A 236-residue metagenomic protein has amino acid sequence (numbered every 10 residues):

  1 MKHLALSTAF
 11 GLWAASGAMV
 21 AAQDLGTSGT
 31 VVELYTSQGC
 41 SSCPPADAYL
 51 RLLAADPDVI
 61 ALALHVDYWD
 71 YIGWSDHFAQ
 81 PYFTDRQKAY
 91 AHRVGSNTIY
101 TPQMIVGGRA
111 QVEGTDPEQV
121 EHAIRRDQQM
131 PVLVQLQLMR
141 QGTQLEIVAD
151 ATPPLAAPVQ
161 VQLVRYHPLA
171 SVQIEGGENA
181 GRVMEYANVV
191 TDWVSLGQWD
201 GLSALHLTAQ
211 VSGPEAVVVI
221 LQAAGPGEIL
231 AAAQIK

Functional and structural regions predicted by a protein language model:
A5-G17: Bacterial N-terminal signal peptides
V20-T98: Active-site-proximal cofactor/substrate-binding loop regions of enzyme domains
H77-N97, Q111-K236: Short, conserved sequence motifs used for protein processing/export or organelle targeting and for catalysis
T101: A conserved catalytic-core signature of glycosyltransferases
M104: Ligand-binding face of N-terminal immunoglobulin V-set domains in extracellular IgSF glycoproteins
G107-G108: Short strand-turn-strand beta-turns centered on an Asx-Gly dipeptide
